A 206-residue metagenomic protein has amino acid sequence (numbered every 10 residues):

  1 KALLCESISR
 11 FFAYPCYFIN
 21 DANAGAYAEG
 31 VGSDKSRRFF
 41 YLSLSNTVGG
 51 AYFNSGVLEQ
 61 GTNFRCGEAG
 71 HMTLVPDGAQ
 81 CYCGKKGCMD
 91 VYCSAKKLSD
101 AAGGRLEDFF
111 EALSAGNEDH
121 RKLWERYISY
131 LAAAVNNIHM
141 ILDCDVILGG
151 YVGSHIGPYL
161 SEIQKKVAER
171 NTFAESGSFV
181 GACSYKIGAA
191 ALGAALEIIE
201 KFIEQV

Functional and structural regions predicted by a protein language model:
K1-G84, C88-M89, I199, Q205-V206: Phosphate-binding/catalytic loop of phosphoryl-transfer enzymes
R10-Y14, G32-R37, P76-Q80, K85-V206: ATP-binding/phosphotransfer module of carbohydrate and carboxylate kinases, centering on a glycine-rich
